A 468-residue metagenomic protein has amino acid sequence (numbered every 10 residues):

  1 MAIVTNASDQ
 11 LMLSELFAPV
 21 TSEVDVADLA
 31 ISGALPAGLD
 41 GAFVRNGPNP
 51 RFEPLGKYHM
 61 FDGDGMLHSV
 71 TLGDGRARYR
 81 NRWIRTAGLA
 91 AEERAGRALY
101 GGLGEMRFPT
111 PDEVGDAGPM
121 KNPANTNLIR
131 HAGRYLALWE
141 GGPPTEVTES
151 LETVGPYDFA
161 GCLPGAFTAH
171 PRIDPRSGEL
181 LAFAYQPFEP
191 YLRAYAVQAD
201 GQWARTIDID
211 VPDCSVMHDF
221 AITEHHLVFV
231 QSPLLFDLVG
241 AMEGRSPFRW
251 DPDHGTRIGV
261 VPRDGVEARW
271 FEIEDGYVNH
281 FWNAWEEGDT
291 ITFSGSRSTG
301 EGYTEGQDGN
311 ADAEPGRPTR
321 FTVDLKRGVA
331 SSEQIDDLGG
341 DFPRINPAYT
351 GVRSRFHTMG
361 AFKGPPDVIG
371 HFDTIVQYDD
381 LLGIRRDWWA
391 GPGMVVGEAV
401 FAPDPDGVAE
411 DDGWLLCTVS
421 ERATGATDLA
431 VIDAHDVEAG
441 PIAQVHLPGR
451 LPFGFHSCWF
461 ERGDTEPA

Functional and structural regions predicted by a protein language model:
M1-A468: Beta-propeller domains
